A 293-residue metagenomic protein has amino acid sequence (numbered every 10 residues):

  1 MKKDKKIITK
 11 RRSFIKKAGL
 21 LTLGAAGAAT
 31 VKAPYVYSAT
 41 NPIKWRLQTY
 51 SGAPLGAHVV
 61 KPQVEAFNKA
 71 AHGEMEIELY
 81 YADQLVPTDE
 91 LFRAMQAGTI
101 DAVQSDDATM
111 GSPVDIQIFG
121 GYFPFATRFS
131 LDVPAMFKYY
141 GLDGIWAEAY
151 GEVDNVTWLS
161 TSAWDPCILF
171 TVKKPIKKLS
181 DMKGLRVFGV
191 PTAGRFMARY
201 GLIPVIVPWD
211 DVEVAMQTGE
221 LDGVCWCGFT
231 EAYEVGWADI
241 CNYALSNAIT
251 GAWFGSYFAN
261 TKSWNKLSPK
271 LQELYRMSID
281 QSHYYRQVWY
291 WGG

Functional and structural regions predicted by a protein language model:
M1-K6: N-terminal secretory signal peptides that target proteins for export/translocation
I7-V133, E148-G293: N-terminal secretory/targeting leader peptides
G144-I145: Short, solvent-exposed helix-to-loop capping segments enriched in aromatics
